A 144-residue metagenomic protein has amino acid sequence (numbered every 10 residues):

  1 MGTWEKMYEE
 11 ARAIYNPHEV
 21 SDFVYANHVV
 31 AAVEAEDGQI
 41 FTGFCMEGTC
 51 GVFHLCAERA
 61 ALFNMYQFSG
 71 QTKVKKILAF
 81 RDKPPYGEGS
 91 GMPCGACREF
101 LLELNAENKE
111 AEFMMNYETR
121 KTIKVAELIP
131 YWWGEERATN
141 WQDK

Functional and structural regions predicted by a protein language model:
M1-S21, F63, Q71-K144: C-terminal binding/interaction regions
Y25-E36: Short beta-strand scaffold segments in enzyme catalytic cores
A26, C56, T72-V74: Short connector loops at helix/strand junctions that flank enzyme active sites, especially segments positioning acidic
Q39-I40: Hydrophobic "anchor" residues
G43-V52, K83-G87: A short glycine/serine-rich beta->alpha loop
C45, C56, C94-C97: Disulfide-bonded cysteines in secreted/extracellular proteins and peptides
C50-A60: A short, polar/charged loop-to-alpha-helix boundary motif
Y66: A glycine-rich beta-to-alpha transition motif near the start of alpha/beta enzyme domains, typified by
